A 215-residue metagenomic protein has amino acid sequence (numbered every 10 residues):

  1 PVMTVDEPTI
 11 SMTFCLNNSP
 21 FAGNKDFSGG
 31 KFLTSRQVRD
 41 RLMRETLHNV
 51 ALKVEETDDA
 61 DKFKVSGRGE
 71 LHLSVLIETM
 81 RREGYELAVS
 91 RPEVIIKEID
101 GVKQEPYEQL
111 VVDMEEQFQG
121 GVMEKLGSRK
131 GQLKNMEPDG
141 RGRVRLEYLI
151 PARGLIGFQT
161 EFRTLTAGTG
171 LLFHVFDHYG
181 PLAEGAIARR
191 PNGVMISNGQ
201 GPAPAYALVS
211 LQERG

Functional and structural regions predicted by a protein language model:
P1-G215: Accessory interaction regions appended to the cores of large information-processing enzymes
